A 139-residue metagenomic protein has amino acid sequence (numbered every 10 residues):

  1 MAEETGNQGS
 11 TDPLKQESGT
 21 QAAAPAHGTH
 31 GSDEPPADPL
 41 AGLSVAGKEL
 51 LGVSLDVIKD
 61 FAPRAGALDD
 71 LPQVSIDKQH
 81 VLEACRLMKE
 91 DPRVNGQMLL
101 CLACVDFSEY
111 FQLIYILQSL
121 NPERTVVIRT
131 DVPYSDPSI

Functional and structural regions predicted by a protein language model:
M1-I139: Terminal low-complexity/charged segments
